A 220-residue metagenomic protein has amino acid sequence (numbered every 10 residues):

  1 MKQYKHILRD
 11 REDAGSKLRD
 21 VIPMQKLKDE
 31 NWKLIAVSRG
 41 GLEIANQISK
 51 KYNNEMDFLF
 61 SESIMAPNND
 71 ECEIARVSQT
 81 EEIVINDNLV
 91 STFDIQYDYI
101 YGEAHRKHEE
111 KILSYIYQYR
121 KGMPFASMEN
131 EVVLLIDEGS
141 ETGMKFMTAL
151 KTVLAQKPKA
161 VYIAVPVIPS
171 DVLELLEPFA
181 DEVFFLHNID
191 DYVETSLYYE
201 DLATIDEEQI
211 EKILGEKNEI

Functional and structural regions predicted by a protein language model:
M1-I220: PRPP-associated nucleotide enzymes
